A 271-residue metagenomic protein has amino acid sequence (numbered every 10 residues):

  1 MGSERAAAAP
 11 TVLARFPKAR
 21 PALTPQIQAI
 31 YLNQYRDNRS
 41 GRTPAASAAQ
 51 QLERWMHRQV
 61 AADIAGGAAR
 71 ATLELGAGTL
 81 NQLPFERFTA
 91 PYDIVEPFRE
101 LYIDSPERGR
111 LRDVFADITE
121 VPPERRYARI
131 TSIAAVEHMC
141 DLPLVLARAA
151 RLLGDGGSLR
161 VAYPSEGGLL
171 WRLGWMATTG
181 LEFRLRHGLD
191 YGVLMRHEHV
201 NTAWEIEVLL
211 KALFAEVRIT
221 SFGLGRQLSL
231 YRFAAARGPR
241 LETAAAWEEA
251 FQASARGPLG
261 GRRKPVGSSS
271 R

Functional and structural regions predicted by a protein language model:
M1: Short, surface-exposed beta-strand/loop patches at domain edges that form aromatic-rich interfacial subsites
E4-Q28, D37-Q50, T119, C140-G154 (+1 more regions): S-adenosyl-L-methionine-dependent methyltransferase catalytic module, highlighting the catalytic core
A49-M56, Y127: Hydrophobic (often cysteine-bearing) scaffold residues that line and stabilize catalytic clefts of nucleotide/cofactor
E53-A61, A203: Short, well-ordered alpha-helical scaffold segments within catalytic/effector domains
R58-W171, F233-L241: Conserved SAM-binding loop
